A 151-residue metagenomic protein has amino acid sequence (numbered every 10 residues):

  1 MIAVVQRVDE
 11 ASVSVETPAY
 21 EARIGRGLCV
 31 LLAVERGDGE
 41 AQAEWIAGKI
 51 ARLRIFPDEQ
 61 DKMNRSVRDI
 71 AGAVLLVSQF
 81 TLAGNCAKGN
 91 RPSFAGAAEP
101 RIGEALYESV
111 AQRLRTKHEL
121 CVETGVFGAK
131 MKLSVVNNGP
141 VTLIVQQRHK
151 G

Functional and structural regions predicted by a protein language model:
M1-S93, A105-G151: N-terminal, polar/charged subdomain of small-to-medium soluble alpha/beta proteins
G96: An anionic oxygen-ligand recognition environment, strongly enriched in 2H phosphoesterase
P100: Active-site-adjacent loop/tail segments of enzyme domains
